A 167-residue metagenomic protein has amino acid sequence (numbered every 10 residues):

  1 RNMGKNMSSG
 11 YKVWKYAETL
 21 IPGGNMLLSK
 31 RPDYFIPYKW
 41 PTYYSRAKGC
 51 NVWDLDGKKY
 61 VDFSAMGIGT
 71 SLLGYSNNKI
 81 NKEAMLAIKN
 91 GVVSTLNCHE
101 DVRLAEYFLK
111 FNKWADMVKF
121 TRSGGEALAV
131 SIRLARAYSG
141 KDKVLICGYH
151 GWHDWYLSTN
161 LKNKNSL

Functional and structural regions predicted by a protein language model:
R1-M3, L167: Accessible peptide chain termini
M3-W114: N-terminal glycine-rich, Lys/His-bearing helix-loop that initiates the first secondary-structure elements of many
R103-L167: PLP-dependent aspartate aminotransferase-fold enzymes
